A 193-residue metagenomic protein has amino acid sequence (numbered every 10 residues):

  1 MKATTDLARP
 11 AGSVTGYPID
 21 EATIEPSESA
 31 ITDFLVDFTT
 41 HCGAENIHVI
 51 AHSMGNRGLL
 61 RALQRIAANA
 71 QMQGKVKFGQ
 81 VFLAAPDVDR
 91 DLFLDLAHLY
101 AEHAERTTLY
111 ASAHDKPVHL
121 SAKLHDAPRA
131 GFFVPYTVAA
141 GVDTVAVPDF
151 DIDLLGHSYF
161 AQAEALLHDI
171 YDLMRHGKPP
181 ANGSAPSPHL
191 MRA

Functional and structural regions predicted by a protein language model:
M1-N46, L63-A193: Lipolytic serine-hydrolase domain surface
I31, A51-G55, L59: Gly/Ala-rich beta-loop-alpha elbow adjacent to hydrolase catalytic centers
